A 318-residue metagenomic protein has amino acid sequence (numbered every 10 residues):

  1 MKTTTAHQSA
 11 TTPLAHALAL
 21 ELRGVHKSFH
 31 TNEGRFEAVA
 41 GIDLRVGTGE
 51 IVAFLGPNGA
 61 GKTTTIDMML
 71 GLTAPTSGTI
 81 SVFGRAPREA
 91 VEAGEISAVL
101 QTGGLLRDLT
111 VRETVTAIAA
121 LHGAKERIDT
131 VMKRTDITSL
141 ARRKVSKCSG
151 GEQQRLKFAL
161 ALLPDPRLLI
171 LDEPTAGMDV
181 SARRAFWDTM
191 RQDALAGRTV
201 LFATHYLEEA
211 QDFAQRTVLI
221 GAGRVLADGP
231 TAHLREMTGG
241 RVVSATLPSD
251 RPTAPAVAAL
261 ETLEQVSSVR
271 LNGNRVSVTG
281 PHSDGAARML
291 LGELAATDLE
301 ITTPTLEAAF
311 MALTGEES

Functional and structural regions predicted by a protein language model:
K2, A6-L22, K27-G41, T48: A short, flexible loop at the N-terminus of ABC-type nucleotide-binding domains that lies
K2-S9, T279-S318: C-terminal coupling/interaction segments
G78-E92: Conserved ABC transporter NBD signature motif
T116, A120-L140: Conserved ABC ATPase "signature" region
D165: Conserved catalytic motifs of ABC-family nucleotide-binding domains
L169-E173: Catalytic Walker B motif of ABC-type/P-loop ATPase nucleotide-binding domains
W187-T279: ABC transporter nucleotide-binding domain
